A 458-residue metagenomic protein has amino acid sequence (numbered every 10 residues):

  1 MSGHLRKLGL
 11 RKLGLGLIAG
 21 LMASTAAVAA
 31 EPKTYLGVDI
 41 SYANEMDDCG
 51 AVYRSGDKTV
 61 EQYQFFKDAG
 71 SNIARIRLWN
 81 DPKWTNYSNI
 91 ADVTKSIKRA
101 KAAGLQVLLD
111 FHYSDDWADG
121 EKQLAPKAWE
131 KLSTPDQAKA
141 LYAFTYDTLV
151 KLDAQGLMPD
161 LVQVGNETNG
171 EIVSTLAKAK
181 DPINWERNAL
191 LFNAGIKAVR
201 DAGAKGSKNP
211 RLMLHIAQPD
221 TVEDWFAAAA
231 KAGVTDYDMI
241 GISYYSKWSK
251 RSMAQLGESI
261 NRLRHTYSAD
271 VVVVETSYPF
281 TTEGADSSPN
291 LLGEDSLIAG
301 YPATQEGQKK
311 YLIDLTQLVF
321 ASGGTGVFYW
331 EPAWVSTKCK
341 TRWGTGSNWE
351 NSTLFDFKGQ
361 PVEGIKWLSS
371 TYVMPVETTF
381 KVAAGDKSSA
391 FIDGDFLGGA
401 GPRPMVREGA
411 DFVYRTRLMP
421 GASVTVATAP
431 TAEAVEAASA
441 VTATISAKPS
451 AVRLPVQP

Functional and structural regions predicted by a protein language model:
G14-S24: Bacterial N-terminal signal peptides
E31-Q106, S114-L141, G241, V413: N-terminal substrate-binding region of glycoside hydrolase catalytic domains
V38, F66, D110, V162 (+3 more regions): Conserved, mostly hydrophobic/aromatic
G50-K67, L141-K151, D220-K231, K309-L315: Short, acidic/polar
A51, R262, T281-D314, L318 (+2 more regions): Aromatic-rich peripheral "rim/lid" segments of glycoside hydrolase catalytic domains that contact and position glycan
Q62-Y63, D201-R211, D220-L297, I313-A321: Glycoside hydrolase catalytic-domain groove-lining segments
N89-D92, D119-A230, T235, K250-E258 (+1 more regions): Active-site cleft segment of glycoside hydrolase catalytic domains centered on the general acid/base Glu
E377-A422, A429-R453: Aromatic-rich carbohydrate-binding modules that target alpha-glucans
